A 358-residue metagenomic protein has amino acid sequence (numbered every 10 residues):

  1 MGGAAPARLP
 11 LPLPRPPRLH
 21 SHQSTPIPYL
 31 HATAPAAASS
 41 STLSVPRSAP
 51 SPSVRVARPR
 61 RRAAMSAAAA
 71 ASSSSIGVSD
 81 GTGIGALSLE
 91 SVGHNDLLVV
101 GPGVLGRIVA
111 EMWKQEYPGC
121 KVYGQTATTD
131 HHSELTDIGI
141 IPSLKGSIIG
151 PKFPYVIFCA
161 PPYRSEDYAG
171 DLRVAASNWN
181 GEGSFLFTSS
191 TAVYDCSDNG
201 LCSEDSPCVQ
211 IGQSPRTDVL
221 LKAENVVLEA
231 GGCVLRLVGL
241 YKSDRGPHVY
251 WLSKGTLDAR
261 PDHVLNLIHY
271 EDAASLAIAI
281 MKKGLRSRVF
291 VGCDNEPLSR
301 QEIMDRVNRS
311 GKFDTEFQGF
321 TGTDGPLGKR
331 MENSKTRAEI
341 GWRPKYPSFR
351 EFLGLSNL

Functional and structural regions predicted by a protein language model:
M1-R60, A64-S75: N-terminal chloroplast transit peptides
G2, P28, R61-A68, S73-V78 (+2 more regions): Mid/C-terminal beta-alpha module of Rossmann-like enzyme folds, strongest in SDR-family dehydrogenases/epimerases
A4, P347-L358: Amphipathic terminal alpha-helices
I84-G85, T191-T217, L252-S253: Active-site "gating" loop of Rossmann-like NAD(P)-dependent oxidoreductase/epimerase domains
G106-R107: N-terminal Rossmann-fold NAD(P) dinucleotide-binding loop
P151-F187, T191-C196, K222: NAD(P)-cofactor binding segment of oxidoreductase domains
T217-L221, L240-G255, H263, E271 (+3 more regions): Glycine/proline-rich active-site loop of Rossmann-fold NAD(P)-dependent oxidoreductases
E224-D244: Conserved beta-loop-beta element that borders a ligand/cofactor-binding pocket
